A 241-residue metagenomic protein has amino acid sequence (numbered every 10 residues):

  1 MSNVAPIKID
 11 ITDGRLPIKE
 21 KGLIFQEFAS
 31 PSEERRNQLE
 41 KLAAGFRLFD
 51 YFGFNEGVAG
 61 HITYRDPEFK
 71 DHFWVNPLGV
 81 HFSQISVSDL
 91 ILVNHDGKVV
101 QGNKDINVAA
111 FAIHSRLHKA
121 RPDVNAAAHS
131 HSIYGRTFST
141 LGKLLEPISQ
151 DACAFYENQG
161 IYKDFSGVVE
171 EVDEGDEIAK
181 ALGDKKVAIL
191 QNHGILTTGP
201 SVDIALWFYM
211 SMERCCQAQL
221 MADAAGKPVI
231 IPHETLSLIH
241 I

Functional and structural regions predicted by a protein language model:
S2-I239: Glycine-rich flexible loops
